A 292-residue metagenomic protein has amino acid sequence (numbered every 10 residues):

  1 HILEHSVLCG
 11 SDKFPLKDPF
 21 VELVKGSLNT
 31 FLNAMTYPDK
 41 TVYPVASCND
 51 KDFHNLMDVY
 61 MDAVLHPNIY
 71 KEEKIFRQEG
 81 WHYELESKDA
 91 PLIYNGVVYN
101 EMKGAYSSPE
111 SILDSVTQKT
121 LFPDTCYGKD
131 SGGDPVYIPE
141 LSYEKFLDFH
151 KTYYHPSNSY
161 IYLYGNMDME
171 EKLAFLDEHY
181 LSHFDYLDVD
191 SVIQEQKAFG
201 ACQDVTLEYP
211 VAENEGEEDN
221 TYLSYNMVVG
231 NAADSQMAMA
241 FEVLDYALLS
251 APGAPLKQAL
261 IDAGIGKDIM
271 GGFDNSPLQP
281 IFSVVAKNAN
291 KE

Functional and structural regions predicted by a protein language model:
S6-G200, T206, N214-D234, A240 (+1 more regions): Charge-rich, well-structured scaffold segments of protease-associated domains
